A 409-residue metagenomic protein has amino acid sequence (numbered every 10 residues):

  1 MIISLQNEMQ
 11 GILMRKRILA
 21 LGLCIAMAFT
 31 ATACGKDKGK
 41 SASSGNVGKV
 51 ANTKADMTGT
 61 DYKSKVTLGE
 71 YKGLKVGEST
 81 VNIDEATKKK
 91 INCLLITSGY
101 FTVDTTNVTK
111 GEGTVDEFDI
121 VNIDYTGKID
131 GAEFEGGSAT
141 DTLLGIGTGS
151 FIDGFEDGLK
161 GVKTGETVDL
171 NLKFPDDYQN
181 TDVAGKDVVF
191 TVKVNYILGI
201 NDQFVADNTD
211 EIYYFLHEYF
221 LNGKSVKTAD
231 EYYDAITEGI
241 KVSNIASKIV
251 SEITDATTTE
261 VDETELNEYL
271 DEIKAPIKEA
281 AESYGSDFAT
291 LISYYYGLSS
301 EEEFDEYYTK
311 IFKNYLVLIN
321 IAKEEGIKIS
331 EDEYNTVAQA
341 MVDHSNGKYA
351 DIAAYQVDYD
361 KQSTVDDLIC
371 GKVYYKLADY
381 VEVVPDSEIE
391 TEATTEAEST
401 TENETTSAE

Functional and structural regions predicted by a protein language model:
M1-L13: Short, Lys/Arg-enriched N-terminal segments with co-localized hydrophobic residues within the first ~10-30 amino acids
Q6, A26-A28: Short amphipathic, helix-prone segments within low-complexity/disordered or flexible regions
L13-R15, C34: Intrinsically disordered, low-complexity sequence elements enriched in Ser/Thr/Gly/Pro
K16-C24: Sec-dependent signal peptide recognition, specifically the positively charged N-region followed immediately by
C24-A26, K36: A common structural microfeature
F29-A33: C-terminal motif of bacterial Sec signal peptides marking the signal peptidase cleavage site
G35-E409: FKBP-type peptidyl-prolyl cis-trans isomerases
